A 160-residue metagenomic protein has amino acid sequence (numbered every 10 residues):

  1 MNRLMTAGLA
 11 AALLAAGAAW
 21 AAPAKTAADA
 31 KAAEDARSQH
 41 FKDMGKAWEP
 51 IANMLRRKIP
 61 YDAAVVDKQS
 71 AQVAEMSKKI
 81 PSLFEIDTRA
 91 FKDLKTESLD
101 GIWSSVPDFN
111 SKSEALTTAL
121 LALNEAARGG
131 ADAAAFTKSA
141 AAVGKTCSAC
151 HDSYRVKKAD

Functional and structural regions predicted by a protein language model:
M1-G8: Bacterial N-terminal signal peptides that target proteins for export
L9, L13-A16: Hydrophobic core
G17-A21: Sec/Tat signal peptide C-region and signal peptidase I cleavage site
A22-A24, E49: Primarily the internal scaffold of c-type cytochrome electron-transfer domains, especially repeated/multiheme c-type
T26-D29: Intrinsically disordered, low-complexity acidic/Ser/Thr-rich segments used as protein-protein interaction/activation
K31-A63, A71, M76-D160: Sequence context surrounding c-type heme c attachment/ligation sites in exported
